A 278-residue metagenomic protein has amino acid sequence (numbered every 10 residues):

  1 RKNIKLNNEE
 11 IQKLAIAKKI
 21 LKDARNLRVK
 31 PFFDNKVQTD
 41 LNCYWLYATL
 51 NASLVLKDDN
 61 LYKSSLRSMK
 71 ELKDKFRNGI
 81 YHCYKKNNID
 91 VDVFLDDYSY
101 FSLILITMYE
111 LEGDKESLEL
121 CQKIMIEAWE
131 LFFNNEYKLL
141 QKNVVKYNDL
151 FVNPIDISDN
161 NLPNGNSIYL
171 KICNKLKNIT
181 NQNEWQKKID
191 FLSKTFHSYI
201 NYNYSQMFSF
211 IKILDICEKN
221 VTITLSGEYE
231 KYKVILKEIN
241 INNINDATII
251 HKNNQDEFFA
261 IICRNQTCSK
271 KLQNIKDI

Functional and structural regions predicted by a protein language model:
R1-I278: Glycan-recognition and catalytic cores of secretory/periplasmic carbohydrate-active enzymes
